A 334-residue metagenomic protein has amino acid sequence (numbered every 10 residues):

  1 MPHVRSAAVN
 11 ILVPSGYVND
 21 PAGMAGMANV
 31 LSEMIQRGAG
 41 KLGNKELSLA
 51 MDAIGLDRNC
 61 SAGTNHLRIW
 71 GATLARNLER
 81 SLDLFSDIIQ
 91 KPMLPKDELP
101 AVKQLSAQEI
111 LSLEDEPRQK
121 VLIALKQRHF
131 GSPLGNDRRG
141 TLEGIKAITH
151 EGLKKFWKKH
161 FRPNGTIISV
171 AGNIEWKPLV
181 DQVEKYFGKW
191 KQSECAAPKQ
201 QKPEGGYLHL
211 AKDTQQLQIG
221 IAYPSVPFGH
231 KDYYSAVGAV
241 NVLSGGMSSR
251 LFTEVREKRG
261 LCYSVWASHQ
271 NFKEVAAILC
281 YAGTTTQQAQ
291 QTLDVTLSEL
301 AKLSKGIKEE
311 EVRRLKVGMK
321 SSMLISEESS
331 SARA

Functional and structural regions predicted by a protein language model:
M1-Y17, A25, E194-R250: His/Glu-based metal-binding/catalytic segments typifying zinc-dependent metallopeptidases
A8-L12, L31-M34, N59-S61, R68-W70 (+1 more regions): Short, conserved beta-strand segments within well-ordered enzyme catalytic domains that often line or immediately flank
A25-R37: Active-site SXXK
S32, V180, E184, A239-V240 (+2 more regions): Generic solvent-exposed, charged/amphipathic alpha-helical segments that serve as macromolecular interface scaffolds
E46-P198, H209, P227, E257-A334: Charge-rich, well-structured scaffold segments of protease-associated domains
